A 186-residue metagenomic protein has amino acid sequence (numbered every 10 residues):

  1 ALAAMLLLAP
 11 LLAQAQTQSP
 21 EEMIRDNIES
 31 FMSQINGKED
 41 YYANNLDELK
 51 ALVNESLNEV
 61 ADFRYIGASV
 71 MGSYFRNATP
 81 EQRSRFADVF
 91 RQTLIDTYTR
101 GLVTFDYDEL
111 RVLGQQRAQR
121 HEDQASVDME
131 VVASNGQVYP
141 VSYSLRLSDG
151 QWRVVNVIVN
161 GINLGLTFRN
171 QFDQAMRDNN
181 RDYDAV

Functional and structural regions predicted by a protein language model:
A1-L2: Bacterial N-terminal signal peptides that target proteins for export
L8-L12: N-terminal signal peptide c-region/cleavage motif recognized by signal peptidases
T17-Y98: Early exported N-terminus immediately downstream of N-terminal targeting peptides
F75, Q92-T93, A133, N160-L164: Solvent-exposed loop/turn segments at secondary-structure junctions within structured extracellular/periplasmic domains
D96-Y139: Surface-exposed, charged secondary-structure patches
M129, V138-S144, M176-V186: A beta-rich soluble binding module of mature secreted/lumenal proteins
V138-L166: Short beta-strand edge/turn micro-motifs at domain boundaries
N156-V186: Low-complexity, intrinsically disordered terminal/linker segments enriched in charged and Gly/Pro repeats
